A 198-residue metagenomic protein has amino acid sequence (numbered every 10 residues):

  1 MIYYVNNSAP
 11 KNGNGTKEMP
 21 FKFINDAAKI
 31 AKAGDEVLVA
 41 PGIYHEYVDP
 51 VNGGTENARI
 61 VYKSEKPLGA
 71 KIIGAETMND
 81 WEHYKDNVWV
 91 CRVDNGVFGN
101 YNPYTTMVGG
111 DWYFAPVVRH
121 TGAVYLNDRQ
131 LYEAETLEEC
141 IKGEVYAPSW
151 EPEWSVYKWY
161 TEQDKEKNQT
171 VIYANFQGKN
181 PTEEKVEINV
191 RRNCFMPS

Functional and structural regions predicted by a protein language model:
Y4-S198: Extracellular polysaccharide-degrading/modifying enzymes targeting complex plant/algal/animal polysaccharides
